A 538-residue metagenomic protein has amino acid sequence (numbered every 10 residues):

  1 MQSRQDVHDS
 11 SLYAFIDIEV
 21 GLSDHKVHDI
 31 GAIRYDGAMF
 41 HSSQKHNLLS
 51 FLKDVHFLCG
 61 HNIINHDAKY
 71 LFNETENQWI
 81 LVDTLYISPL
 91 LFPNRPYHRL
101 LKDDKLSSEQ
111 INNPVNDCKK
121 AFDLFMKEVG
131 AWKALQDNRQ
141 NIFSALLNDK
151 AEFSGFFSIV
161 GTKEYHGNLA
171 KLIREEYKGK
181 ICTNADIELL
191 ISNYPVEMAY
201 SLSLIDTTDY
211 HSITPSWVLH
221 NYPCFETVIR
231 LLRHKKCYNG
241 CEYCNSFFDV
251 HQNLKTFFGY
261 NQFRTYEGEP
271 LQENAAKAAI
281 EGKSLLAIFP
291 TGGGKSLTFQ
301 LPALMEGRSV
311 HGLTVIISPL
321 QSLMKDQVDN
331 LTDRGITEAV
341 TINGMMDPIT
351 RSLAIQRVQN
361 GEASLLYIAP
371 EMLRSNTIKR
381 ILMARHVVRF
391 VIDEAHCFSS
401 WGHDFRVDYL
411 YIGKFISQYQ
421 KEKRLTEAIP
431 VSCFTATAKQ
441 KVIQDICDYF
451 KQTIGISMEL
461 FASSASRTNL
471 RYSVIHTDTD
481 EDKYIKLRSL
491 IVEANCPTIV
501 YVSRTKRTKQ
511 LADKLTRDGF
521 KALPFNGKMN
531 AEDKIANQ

Functional and structural regions predicted by a protein language model:
M1-H28: Entry/capping segment at the start of metal-dependent catalytic domains with acidic active-site entry clusters
Y13, H56-C59, L313, R389: Structural motif
V20-L22, I64-N65, Y86, H396 (+1 more regions): Short, glycine/acidic-enriched loop or turn micro-motifs at the edges of active sites
H28-R34: Short beta-strand scaffold segments in enzyme catalytic cores
R34-L101, K105-S107, N113-A131: Conserved DEDDh/DEDDy metal-dependent 3′-5′ exonuclease domain
L100-E176, N184: Acidic, Mg2+-coordinating catalytic module of metal-dependent nucleases/exonucleases that use a two-metal-ion mechanism
S192-F247: Interdomain "pre-motor" coupling segment immediately N-terminal to P-loop NTPase/helicase cores
C241-F248, Q252-F258, P270-N274, I280-L286 (+5 more regions): Helicase motor core with emphasis on the C-terminal RecA-like subdomain
